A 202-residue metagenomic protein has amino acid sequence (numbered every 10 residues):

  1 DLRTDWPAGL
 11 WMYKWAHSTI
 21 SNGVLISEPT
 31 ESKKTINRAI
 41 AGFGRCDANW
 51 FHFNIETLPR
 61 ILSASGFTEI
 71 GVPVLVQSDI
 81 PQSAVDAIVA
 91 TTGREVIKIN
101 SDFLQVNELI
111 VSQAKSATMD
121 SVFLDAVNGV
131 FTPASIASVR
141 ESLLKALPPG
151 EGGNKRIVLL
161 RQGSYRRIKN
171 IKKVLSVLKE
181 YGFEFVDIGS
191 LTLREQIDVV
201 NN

Functional and structural regions predicted by a protein language model:
D1-N202: The feature primarily captures lumenal catalytic ectodomains of type II secretory-pathway glycosyltransferases
